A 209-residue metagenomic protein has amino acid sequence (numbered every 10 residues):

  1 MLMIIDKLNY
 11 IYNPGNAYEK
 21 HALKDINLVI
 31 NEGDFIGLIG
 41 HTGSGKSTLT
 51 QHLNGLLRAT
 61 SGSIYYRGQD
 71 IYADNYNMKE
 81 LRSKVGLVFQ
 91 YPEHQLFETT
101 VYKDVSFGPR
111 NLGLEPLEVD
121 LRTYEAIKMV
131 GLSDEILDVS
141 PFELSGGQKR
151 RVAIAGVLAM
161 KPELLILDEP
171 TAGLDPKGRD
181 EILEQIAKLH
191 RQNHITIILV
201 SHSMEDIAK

Functional and structural regions predicted by a protein language model:
I39-H41: The feature captures the beta-strand-to-loop junction immediately N-terminal to the Walker
N54: Helix-to-loop junction immediately C-terminal to a conserved catalytic motif
G62-A73, L81: Conserved ABC transporter NBD signature motif
L117-E135: Conserved ABC ATPase "signature" region
S140-L144, Q148: Conserved ABC ATPase signature
K161: Conserved catalytic motifs of ABC-family nucleotide-binding domains
L165-D168: Catalytic Walker B motif of ABC-type/P-loop ATPase nucleotide-binding domains
